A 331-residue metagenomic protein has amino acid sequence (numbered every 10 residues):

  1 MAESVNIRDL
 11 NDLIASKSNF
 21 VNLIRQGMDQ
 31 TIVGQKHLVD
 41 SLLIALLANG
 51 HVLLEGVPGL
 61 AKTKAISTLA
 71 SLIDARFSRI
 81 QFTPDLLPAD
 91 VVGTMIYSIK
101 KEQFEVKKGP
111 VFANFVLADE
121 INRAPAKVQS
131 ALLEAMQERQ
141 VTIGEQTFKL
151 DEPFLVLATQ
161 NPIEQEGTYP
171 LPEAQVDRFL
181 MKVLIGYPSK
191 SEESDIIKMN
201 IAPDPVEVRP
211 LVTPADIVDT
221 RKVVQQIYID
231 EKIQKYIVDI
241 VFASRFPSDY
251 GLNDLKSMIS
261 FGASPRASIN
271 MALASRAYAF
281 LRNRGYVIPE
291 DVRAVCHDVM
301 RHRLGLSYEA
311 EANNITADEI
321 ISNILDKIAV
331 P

Functional and structural regions predicted by a protein language model:
M1-A15, N22, P247-P331: C-terminal engagement/docking regions of AAA+ P-loop ATPases
L13-S18, T31-I32, T168, K182-D254 (+4 more regions): Conserved C-terminal "switch" segment of AAA+ ATPases
I14-L60: Pre-Walker A (pre-P-loop) alpha-helix and adjacent loop at the N terminus of AAA/AAA+ ATPase modules, a conserved
S41-I44, Y97-L117: Conserved alpha-helical scaffold flanking the Walker A/P-loop in AAA+ ATPase domains
L46-T83: Walker A/P-loop
G56, D119-E120, A131: Walker B catalytic acidic pair
V57, V91, T159: P-loop (Walker A) phosphate-binding loop of NTP-binding proteins
S98-Q103, E120, A124, V128 (+2 more regions): Canonical AAA+ ATPase core
